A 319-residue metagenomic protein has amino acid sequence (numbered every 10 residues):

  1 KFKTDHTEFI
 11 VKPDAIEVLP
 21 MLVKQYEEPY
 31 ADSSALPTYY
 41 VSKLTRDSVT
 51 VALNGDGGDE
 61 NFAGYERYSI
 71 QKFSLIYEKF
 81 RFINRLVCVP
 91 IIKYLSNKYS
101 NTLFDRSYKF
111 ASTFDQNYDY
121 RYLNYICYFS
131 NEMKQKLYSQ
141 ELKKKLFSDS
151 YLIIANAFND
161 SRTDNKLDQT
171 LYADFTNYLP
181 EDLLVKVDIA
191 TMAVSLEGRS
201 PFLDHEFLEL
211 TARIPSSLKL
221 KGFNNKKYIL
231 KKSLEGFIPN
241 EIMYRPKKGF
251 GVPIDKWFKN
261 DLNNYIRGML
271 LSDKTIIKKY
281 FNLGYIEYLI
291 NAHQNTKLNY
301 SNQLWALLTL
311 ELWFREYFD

Functional and structural regions predicted by a protein language model:
K1-Y26, V51, K145-A157: A conserved beta-strand->alpha-helix junction
L22-Q25, R46, Y68-I70, W257-K259: Short low-complexity, flexible loop/linker segments enriched in glycine and/or proline with clustered acidic
E28-A31, F73-F82, S217-K221: Short, polar/flexible loop-turn hinges at active-site or ligand-entry regions and domain interfaces
S34, D47, V51-L53, T102-D319: Adenosyl-5′-phosphate
V49-Y65: Short acidic/histidine-rich active-site segments
N61-V89: A mobile, often basic/glycine-rich helix-loop segment that functions as the active-site lid/recognition loop
R81-D105: Alpha-helical "lid/cap" subdomains adjacent to substrate-binding clefts that gate access and reposition the ligand
